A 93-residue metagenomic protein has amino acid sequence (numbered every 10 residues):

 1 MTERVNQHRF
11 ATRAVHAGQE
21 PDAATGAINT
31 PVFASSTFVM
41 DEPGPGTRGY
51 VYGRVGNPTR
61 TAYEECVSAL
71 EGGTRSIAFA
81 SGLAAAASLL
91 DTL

Functional and structural regions predicted by a protein language model:
M1-Y50, N57: N-terminal glycine-rich, Lys/His-bearing helix-loop that initiates the first secondary-structure elements of many
T37-A87, D91-T92: Conserved N-terminal alpha-helix of the aminotransferase class I/II PLP-enzyme fold
